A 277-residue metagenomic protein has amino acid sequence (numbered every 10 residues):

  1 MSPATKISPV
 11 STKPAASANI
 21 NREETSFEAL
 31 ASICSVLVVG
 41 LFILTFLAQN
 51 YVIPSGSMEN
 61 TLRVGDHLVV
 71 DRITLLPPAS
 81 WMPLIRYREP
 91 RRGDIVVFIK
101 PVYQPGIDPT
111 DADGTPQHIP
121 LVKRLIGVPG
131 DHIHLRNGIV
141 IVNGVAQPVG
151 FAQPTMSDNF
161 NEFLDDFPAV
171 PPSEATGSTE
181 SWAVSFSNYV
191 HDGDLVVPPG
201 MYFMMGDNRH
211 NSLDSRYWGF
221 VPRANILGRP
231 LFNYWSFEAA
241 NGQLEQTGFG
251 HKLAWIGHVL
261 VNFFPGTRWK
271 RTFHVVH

Functional and structural regions predicted by a protein language model:
S2-F27, L47-V52, E59-H277: Soluble "head" domains of membrane/secretory-pathway proteins
A31-F46: Hydrophobic membrane-insertion alpha-helices, especially the h-region of bacterial N-terminal signal peptides
